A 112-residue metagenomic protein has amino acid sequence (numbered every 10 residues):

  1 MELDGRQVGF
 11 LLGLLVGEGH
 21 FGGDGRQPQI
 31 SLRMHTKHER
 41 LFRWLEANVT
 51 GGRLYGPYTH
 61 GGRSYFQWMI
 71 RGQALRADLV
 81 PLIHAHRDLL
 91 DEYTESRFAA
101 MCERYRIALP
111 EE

Functional and structural regions predicted by a protein language model:
M1-E112: Internal intein/HINT superfamily modules and their associated LAGLIDADG
